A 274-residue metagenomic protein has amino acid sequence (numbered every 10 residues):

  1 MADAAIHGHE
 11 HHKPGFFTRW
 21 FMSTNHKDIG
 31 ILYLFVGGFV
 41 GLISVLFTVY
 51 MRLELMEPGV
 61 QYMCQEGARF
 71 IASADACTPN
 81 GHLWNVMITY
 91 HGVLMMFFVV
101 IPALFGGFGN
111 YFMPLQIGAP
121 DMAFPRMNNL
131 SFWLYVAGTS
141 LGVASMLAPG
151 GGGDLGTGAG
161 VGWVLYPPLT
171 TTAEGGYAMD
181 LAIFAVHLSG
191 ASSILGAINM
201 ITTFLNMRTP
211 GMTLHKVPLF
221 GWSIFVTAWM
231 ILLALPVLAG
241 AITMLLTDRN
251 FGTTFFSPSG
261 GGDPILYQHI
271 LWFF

Functional and structural regions predicted by a protein language model:
A2-F274: Membrane-embedded and interfacial regions of multi-pass energy-transducing membrane proteins
